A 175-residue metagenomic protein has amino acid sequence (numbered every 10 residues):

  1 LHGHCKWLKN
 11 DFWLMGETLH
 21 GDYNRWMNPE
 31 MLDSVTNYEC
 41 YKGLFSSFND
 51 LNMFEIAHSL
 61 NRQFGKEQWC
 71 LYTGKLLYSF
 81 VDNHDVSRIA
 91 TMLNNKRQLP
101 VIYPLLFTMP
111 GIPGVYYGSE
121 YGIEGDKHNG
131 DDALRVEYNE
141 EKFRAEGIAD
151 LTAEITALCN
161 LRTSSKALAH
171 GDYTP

Functional and structural regions predicted by a protein language model:
L1-Y72, L105, G122-A157, L161: Active-site-proximal helices and loops of the catalytic beta/alpha 8
K9-W13, K75, P110-G114: Loop/turn elements at helix/coil->beta-strand transitions in domains of secreted/extracellular proteins
M15-E17, S79-D82, Y116-S119: Short beta-strand segments
L71-N94: Active-site clefts of carbohydrate-active enzymes
V86, G111-G114, T163-A167: Generic structural signal for secondary-structure transition and capping sites
R97-T108: Short, hydrophobic/aliphatic alpha-helical segments
L106-G122: Conserved short secondary-structure transition element at the edge of the structured enzyme core that lines
A167-P175: Surface beta-strand/loop "capping" patches
